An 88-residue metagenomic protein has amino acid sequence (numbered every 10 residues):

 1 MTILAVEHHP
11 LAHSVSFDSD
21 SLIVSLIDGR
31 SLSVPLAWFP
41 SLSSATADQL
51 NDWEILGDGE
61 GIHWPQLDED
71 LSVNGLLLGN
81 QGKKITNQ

Functional and structural regions predicted by a protein language model:
M1-Q88: Motif-centric detector for short Cys/His coordination patterns
